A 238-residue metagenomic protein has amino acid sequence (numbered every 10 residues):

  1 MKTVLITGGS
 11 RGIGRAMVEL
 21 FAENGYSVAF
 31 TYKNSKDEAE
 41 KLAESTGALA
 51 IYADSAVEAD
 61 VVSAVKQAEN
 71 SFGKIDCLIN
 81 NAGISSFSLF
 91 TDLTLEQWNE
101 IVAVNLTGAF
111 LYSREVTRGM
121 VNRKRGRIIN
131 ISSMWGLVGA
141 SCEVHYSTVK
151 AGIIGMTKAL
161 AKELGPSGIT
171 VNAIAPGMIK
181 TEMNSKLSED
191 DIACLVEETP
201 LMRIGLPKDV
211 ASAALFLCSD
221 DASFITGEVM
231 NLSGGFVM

Functional and structural regions predicted by a protein language model:
S10-R11: Conserved glycine-rich cofactor-binding loop
N24-E40: Conserved glycine-rich Rossmann-like NAD(P)H-binding loop of the short-chain dehydrogenase/reductase
L89-F90, Q97-V102, N184, D191 (+1 more regions): Substrate-binding pocket helix/loop in short-chain dehydrogenase/reductase
F110-S113, R125, R203-L232, V237: C-terminal substrate-recognition "lid" of short-chain dehydrogenase/reductases
S113, V149, T157: Active-site helix of classical SDR
R118, K162-P166, S223: Alpha-helical segment proximal to the catalytic Tyr-Lys
S133: Residue(s) in the substrate-gating loop at a strand-loop-helix junction that position the organic substrate next
